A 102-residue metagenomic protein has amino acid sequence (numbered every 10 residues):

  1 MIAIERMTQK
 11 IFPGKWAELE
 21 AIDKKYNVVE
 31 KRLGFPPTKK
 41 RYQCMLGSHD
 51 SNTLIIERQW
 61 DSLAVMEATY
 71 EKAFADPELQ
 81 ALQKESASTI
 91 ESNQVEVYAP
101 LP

Functional and structural regions predicted by a protein language model:
M1-I2, P102: Absolute protein N-terminus
A3-K10, K40-A73: Short, well-ordered beta-strand segments in beta-rich or mixed alpha/beta enzyme and ligand-binding folds
K10, E20, L33, K40 (+2 more regions): Long, histidine/aromatic-enriched segments associated with O2/redox biology
K15-K40, F74, E78, L82: Short amphipathic alpha-helical segments
E18, M45, S62, E78-A81 (+1 more regions): Acidic/proline-rich low-complexity IDRs
K24-I55, A87-E91: Short, glycine- and small/hydrophobic-rich beta-strand elements in well-ordered beta-sheets
A64-T69, E91, Y98, P102: A beta-strand edge to alpha-helix "cap/lid" segment located at domain peripheries
L79-Y98: Conserved short beta-strand edge segments in small beta-sheet-based binding/regulatory domains
